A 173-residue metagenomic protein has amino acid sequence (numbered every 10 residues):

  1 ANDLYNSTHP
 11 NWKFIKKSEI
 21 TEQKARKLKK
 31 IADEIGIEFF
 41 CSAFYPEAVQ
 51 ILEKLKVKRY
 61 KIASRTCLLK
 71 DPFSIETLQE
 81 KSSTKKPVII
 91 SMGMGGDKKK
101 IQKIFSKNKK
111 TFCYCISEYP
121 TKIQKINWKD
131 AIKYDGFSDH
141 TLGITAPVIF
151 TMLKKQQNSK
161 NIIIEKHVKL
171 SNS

Functional and structural regions predicted by a protein language model:
A1-S173: Catalytic cores and adjacent flexible loops of soluble metabolic enzymes that perform enolate/carbanion chemistry on
